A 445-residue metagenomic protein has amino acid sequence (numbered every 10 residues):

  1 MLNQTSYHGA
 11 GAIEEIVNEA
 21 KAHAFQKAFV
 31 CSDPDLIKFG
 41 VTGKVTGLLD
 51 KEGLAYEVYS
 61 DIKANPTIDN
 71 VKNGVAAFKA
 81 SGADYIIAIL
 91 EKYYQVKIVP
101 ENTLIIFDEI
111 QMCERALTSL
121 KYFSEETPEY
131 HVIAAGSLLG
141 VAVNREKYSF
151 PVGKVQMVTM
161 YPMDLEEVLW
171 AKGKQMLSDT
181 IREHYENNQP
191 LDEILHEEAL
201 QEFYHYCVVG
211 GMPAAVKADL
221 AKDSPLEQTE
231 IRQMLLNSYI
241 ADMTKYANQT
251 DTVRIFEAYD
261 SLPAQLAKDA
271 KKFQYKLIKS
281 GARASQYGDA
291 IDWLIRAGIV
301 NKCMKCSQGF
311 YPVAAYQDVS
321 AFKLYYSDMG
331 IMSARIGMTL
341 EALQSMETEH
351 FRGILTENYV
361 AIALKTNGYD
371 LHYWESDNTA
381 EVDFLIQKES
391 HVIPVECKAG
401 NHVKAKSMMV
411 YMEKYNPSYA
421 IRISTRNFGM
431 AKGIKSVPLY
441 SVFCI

Functional and structural regions predicted by a protein language model:
M1-Y56: An N-terminal, well-structured beta->alpha segment
V41-A88, K92: N-terminal small/polar loop signature for handling phosphorylated ligands or for N-terminal nucleophile
I98-A116: Conserved P-loop NTPase "ATPase switch" module shared by AAA+ and STAND
I106, H131-S137, T159, V168: Structural recognition of the conserved hydrophobic beta-strand(s) that form the central parallel beta-sheet of P-loop
L117-G140: Conserved catalytic/switch belt of AAA+ P-loop NTPases
V143-L266: Interdomain motor-coupling "hinge/lid" segment immediately C-terminal to the ATP-binding subdomain of NTP-driven enzymes
M212, V216-E389: Accessory nucleic acid-recognition modules appended to NTPase machines
A399-V437: Catalytic cores of nucleic-acid endonucleases
